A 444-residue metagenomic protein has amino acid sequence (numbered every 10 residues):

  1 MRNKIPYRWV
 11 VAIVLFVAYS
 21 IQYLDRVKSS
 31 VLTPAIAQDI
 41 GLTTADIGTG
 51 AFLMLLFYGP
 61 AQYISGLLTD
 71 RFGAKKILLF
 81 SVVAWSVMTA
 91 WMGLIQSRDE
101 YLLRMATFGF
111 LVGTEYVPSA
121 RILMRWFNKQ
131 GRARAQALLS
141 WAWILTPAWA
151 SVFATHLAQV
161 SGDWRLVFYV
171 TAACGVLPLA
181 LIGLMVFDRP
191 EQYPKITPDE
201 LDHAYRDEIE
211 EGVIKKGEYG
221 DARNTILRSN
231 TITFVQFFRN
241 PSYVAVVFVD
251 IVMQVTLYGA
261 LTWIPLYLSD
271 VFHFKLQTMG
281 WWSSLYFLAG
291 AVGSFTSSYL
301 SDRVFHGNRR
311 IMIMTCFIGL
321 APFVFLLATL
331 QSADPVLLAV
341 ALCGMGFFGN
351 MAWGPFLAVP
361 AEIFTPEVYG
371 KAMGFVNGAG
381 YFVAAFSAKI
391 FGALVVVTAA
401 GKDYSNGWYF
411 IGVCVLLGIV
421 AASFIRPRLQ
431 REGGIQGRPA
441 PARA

Functional and structural regions predicted by a protein language model:
S29-S30, V235-F295, W353, L357 (+1 more regions): Extracytoplasmic gate region of multi-pass secondary transporters
P60-R98: Conserved MFS/SLC helix-loop-helix module at the cytosolic interface between two early adjacent transmembrane helices
R71-V82, D302-F317: Cytoplasmic membrane-interface "Motif A"-like loop-to-helix N-cap segments of 12-TM Major Facilitator Superfamily
V83-Q96, I318-S332: C-terminal ends and interior cores of transmembrane alpha-helices in multi-pass membrane transporters/permeases
A84, M88-W91, D99-T107, V336-G344: Paired small-residue
R104-W143: Cytoplasmic helix-loop-helix junction between adjacent transmembrane helices in 12-TM secondary transporters
L139-E191: Helix-loop-helix hairpin linking two adjacent transmembrane segments in secondary transporters
Q159-A172, N308, A393-C414: A membrane-interface helix-boundary motif in multi-pass transporters
